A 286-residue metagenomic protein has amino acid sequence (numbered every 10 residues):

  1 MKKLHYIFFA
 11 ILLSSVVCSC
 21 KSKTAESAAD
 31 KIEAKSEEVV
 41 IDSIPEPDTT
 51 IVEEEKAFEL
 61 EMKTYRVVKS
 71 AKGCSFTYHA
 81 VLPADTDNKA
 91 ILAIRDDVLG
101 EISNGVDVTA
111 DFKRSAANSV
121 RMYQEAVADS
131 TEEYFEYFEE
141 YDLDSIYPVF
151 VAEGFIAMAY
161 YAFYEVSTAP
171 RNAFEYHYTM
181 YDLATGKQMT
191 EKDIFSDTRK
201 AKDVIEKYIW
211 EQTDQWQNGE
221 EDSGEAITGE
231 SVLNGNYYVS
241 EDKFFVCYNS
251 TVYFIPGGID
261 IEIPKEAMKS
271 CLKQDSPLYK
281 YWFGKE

Functional and structural regions predicted by a protein language model:
M1-Y6, K21-K23: Positively charged n-region of N-terminal signal peptides that target proteins for export
Y6-S14: Sec-dependent N-terminal signal peptides
S15-S19: C-terminal motif of bacterial Sec signal peptides marking the signal peptidase cleavage site
K21-E286: Compositionally biased intrinsically disordered regions enriched in Thr/Gly
